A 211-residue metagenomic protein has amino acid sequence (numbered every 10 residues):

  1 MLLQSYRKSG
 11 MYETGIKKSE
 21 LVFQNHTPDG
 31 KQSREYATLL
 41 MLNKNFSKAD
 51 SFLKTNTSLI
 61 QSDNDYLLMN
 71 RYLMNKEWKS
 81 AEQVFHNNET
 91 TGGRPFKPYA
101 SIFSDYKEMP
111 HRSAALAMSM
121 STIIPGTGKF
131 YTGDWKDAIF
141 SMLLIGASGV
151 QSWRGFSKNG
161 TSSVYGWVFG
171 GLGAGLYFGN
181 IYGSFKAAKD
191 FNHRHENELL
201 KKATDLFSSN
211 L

Functional and structural regions predicted by a protein language model:
M1-Q4, M11, D29-T38, N45 (+1 more regions): Hydrophobic alpha-helical membrane segments
M1-Y106: Alpha-helical protein-protein interaction scaffolds
